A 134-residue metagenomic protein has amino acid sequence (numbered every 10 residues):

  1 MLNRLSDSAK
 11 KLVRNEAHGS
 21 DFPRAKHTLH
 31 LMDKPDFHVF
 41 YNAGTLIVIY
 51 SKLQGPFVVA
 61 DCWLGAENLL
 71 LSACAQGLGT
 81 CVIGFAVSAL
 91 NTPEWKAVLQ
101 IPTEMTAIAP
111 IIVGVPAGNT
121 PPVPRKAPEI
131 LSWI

Functional and structural regions predicted by a protein language model:
M1-V59: Glycine/small-residue-rich phosphate/adenosyl-binding loop
L5, D36, P93-E94, T120-P124: Short, well-ordered secondary-structure micro-motifs
L31-K34, W95-V98, P116-A117: Glycine-rich, charged/polar anion/phosphate-binding loops that engage phosphate groups from diverse ligands
H38-Y41, A75, L99-M105: Solvent-exposed alpha-helices and their adjacent loops that cap or buttress functional pockets in soluble metabolic
T45-I47, K52-A97: Small-aliphatic-rich amphipathic alpha-helix that forms the alpha element of a beta-alpha
S88-A89, I101, G118: Structured surface interface patches that mediate subunit assembly and partner/cofactor docking
E94-A107, K126: Short, structured secondary-structure boundary patches
T106-I134: C-terminal helix-cap and adjacent tail motif
